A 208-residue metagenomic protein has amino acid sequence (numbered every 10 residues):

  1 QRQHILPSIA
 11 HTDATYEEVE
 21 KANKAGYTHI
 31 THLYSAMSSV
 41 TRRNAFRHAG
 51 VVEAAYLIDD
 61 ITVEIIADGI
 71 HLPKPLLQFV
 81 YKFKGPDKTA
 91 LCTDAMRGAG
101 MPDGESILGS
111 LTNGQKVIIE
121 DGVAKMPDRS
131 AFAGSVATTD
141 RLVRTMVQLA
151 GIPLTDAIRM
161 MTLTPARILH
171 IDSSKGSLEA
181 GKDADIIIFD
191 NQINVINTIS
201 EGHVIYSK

Functional and structural regions predicted by a protein language model:
Q1-H48, G100, G202: Histidine/acidic-residue-rich, glycine-tolerant segments that coordinate divalent metal ions
D13, S35, G69, M160 (+1 more regions): Residue-level "edge-of-site" marker
T15-E17, S38-S39, H71-P73, L163 (+1 more regions): Short secondary-structure capping/turn micro-motifs that flank functional sites
Y34, M96, Q192: Anionic group-transfer/hydrolysis microenvironments
S39, P75, M101, Q192 (+1 more regions): Active-site-proximal flexible loops/turns
R47-I65, G69, L76, Y81-T93 (+2 more regions): His/Asp/Glu-enriched, well-ordered alpha-helical/loop segment that forms or immediately abuts the divalent-metal
S174, A180-I193, N197-K208: C-terminal regulatory/interaction regions
